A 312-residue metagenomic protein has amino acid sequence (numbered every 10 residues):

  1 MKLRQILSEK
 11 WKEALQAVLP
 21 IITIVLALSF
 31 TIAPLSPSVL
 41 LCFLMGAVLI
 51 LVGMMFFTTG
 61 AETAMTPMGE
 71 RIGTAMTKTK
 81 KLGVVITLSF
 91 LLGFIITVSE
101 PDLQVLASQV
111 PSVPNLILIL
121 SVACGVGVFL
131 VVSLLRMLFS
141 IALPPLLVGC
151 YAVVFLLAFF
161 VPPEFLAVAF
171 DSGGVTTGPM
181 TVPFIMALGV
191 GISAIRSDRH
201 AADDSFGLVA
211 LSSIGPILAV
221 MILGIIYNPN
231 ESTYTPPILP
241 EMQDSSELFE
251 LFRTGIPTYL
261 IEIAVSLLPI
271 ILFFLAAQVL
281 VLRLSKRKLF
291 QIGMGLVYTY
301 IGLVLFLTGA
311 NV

Functional and structural regions predicted by a protein language model:
M1-L3, T66-E70, T74-G83, S108-L116 (+3 more regions): Juxtamembrane helix-boundary/capping and inter-helix hinge elements in multi-pass membrane proteins
M1-T59, T74-A75, G173, M186 (+1 more regions): Signature of multi-pass transmembrane helix bundles
R4, A33-P37, G127-L143, F159-V168 (+2 more regions): Membrane-water interface regions at transmembrane-helix termini and the short interhelical loops of multi-pass membrane
R4-S8, I50, K81-V85, Q104-L116 (+2 more regions): Short juxtamembrane and helix-loop transition motifs at transmembrane-helix boundaries in membrane proteins
L19, S89-S99, C124-V131, V154-L157 (+2 more regions): Membrane-embedded alpha-helical segments of transport systems, primarily multispan ion/solute transporters
P20-I21, L116-V131, L147-F159, M180-G189 (+1 more regions): Transmembrane alpha-helical segments of multi-pass small-molecule transport proteins
P34, T58-M68, I95-L106, P163-L166 (+1 more regions): Transmembrane alpha-helix boundary signature
G73-A75, L82-V153: Helix-loop-helix junctions within the multi-pass membrane cores of secondary transporters/permeases
